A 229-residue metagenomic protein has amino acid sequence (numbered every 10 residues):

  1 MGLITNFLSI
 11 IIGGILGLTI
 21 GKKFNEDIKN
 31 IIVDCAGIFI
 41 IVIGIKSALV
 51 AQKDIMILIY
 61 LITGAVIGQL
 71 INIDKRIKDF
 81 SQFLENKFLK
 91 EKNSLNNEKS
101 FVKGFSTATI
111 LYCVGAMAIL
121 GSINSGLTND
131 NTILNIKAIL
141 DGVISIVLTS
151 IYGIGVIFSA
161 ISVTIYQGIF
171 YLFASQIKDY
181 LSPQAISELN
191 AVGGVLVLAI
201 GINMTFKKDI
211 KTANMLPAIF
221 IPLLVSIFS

Functional and structural regions predicted by a protein language model:
M1-I12, I59, G126-K137, L181-V195: Structural signature of hydrophobic alpha-helical transmembrane segments
T5, S9-G13, G17, G21 (+17 more regions): Alpha-helical transmembrane segments in multi-pass membrane proteins
G17-K29, K46-Q52, V147-L196, T205-K211: Transmembrane-helix boundary and interhelical-loop signature of multi-pass inner-membrane proteins
E26-D27, I73-G104: Intrinsically disordered, low-complexity non-transmembrane regions of multi-pass membrane transporters
S47-I55, I71-S81: Transmembrane alpha-helix boundary signature
N97-Q176: Helix-loop-helix junctions within the multi-pass membrane cores of secondary transporters/permeases
I202-F220: Interfacial loop-to-transmembrane junctions
